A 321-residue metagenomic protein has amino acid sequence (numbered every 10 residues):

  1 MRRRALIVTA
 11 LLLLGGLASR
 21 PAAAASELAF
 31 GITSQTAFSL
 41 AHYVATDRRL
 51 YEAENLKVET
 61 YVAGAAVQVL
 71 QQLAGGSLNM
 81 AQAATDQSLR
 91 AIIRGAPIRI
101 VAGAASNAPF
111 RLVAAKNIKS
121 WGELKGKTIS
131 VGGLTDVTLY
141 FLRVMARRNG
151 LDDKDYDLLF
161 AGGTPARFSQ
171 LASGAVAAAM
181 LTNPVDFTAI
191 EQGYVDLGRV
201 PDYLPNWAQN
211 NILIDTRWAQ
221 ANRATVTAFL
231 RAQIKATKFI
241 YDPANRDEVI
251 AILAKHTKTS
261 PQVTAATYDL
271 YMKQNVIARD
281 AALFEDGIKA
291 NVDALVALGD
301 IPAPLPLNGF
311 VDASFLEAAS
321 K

Functional and structural regions predicted by a protein language model:
R3-I7: N-terminal export leaders
V8-G16: Bacterial N-terminal signal peptides
S19-P21: N-terminal signal peptide c-region/cleavage motif recognized by signal peptidases
A24-S173, A177-N183, D196-V200, P205-N206: Short, glycine-/small- and polar/acidic-enriched structural segments that line small-molecule recognition paths
L78, A172, V176, Y271-D286 (+1 more regions): Short amphipathic alpha-helical segments at helix boundaries and their inter-helical linkers
Q87, P165-H256: Pocket-lining segment of extracytoplasmic ligand-binding domains
Q220-P302: Secondary-structure end/capping motifs
V292-K321: Conserved C-terminal helix/tail region of periplasmic/extracytoplasmic solute-binding proteins
